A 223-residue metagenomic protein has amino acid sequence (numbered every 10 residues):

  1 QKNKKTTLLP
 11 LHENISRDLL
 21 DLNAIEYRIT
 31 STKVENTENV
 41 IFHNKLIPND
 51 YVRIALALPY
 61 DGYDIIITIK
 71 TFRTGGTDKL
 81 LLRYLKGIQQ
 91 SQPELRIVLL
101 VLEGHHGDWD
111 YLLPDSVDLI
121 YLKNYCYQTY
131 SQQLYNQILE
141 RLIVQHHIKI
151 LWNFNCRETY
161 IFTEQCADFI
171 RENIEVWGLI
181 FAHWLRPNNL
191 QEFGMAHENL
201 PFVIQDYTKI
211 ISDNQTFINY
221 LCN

Functional and structural regions predicted by a protein language model:
Q1-D64, Y111: Non-catalytic membrane-proximal stalk/linker segments that position and tether the catalytic domains
K4-D21, R73-T74, Q92-Y130: N-terminal strand-loop element at the rim of the active site of nucleotide-sugar-dependent glycosyltransferases
R17-R28, Q205-N223: A short, active-site helix/loop in glycosyltransferases that binds the activated sugar's phosphate group
I66, A167-L185: Active-site proximal beta-strand in glycosyltransferases
I69-L82: A short, glycine/small-residue-rich beta-strand->loop->alpha-helix junction that serves as a flexible
K70, N124, N155-C156, G178-W184: Histidine-centered beta-alpha loop that forms part of the nucleotide-sugar donor binding/catalytic region in diverse
E140-Y160: Short N-terminal targeting/anchoring amphipathic segment
Q191-I210: Membrane-proximal helix-turn-helix segments that form the acceptor-binding/catalytic region of lipid-linked
